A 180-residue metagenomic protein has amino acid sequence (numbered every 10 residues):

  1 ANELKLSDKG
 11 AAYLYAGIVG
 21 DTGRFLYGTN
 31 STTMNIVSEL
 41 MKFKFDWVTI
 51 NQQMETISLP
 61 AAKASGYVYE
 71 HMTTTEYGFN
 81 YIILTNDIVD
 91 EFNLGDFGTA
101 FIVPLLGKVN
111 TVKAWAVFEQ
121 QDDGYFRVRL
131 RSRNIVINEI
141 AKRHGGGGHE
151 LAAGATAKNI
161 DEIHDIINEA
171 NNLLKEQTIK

Functional and structural regions predicted by a protein language model:
A1-A16: A short, charged helix-loop
L14-Y15, G20-R143, G148-K180: Hydrophobic helix-and-loop "lid/oligomerization" segment in the mid-to-C-terminal part of catalytic domains
